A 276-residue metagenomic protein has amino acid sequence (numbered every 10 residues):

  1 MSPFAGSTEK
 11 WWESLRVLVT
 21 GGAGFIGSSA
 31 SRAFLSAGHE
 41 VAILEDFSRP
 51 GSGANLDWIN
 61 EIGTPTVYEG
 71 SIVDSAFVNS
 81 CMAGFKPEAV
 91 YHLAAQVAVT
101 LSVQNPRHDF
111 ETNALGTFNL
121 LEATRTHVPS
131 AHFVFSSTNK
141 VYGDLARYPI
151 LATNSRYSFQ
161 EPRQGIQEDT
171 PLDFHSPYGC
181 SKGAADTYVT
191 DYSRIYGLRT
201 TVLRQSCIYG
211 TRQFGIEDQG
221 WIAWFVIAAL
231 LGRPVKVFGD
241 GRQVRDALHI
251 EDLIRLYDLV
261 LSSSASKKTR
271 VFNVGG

Functional and structural regions predicted by a protein language model:
M1-I208, E251-I254: N-terminal Rossmann-like NAD(P)+-binding domain of SDR-like oxidoreductases, especially those catalyzing
F47, G241-V244: Short donor-sugar binding/catalytic loops of nucleotide-sugar-dependent glycosyltransferases, especially enzymes
S52, S102, F214-D218, D246: Alpha-helix N-cap/helix-start motif
T170, F272-G276: Short, intrinsically disordered, charge-balanced linker/junction segments flanking boundaries in proteins
G183, Y196, I208-W224, L231-R233 (+5 more regions): Glycine/proline-rich active-site loop of Rossmann-fold NAD(P)-dependent oxidoreductases
